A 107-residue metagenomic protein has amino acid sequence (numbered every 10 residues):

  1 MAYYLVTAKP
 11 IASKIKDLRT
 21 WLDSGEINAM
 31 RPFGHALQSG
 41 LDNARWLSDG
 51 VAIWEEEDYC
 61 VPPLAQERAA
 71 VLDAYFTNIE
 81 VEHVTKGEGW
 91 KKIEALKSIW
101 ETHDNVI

Functional and structural regions predicted by a protein language model:
M1-A52, E57-A69, W90-I107: Short S/T/G/P-rich N-terminal loop/turn motif that feeds into the first structured element of a domain
C60, A70-V71, F76-E80: Acidic, low-complexity intrinsically disordered segments
T77-W90: Conserved short beta-strand edge segments in small beta-sheet-based binding/regulatory domains
